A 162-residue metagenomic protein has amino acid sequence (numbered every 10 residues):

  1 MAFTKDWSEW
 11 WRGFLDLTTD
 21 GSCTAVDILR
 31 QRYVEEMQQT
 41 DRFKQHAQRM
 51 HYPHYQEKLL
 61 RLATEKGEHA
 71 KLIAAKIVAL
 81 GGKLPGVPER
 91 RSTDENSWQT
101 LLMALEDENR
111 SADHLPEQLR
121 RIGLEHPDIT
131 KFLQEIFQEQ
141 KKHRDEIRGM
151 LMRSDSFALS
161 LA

Functional and structural regions predicted by a protein language model:
M1-A162: Iron-associated oxidoreductase/ferritin-like identity signal
